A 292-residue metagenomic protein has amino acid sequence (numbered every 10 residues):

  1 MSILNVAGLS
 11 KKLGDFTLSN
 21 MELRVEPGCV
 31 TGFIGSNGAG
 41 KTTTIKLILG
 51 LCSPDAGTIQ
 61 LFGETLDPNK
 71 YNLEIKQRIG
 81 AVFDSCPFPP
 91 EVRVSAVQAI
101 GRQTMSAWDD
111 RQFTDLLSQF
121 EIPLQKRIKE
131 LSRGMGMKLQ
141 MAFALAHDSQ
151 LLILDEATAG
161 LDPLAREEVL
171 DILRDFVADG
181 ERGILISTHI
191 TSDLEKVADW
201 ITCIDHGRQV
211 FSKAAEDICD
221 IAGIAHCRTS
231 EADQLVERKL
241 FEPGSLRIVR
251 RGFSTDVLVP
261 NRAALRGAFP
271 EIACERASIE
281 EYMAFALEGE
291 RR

Functional and structural regions predicted by a protein language model:
V6-L9, F16-E26, F33, G57: Conserved beta-strand
S36-G40: Walker A (P-loop) phosphate-binding loop of ABC-type ATPase nucleotide-binding domains
L49: Helix-to-loop junction immediately C-terminal to a conserved catalytic motif
G57-P68, E74-I75: Conserved ABC transporter NBD signature motif
Q77, A81-Q140: ABC-family P-loop ATPase nucleotide-binding domains
L152-E156, L161: Catalytic Walker B motif of ABC-type/P-loop ATPase nucleotide-binding domains
L170-V259: ABC transporter nucleotide-binding domain
S245-R292: C-terminal coupling/interaction segments
